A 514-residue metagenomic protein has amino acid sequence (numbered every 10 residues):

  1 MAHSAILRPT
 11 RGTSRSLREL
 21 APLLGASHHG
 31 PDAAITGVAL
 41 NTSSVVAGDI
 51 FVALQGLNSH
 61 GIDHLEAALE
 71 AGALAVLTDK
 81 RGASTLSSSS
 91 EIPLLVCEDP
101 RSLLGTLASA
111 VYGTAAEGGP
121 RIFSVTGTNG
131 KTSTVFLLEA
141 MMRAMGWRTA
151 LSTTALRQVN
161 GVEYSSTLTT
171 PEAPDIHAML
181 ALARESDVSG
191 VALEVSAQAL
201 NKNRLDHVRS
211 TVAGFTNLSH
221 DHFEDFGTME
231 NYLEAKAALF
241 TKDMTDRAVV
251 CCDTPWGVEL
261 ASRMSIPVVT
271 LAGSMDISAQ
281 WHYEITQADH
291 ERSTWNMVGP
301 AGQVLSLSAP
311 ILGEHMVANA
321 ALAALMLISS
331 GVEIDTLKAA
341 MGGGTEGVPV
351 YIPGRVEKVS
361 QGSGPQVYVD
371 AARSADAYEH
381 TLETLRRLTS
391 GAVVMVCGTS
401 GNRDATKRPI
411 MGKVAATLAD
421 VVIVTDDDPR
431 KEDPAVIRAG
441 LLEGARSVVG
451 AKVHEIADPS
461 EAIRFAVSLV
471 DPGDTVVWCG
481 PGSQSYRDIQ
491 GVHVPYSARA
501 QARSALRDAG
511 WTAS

Functional and structural regions predicted by a protein language model:
M1-H29, V45-I50, H60-D63, R143 (+4 more regions): ATP-dependent carboxylate-amine ligase
M1-T106, P255, H282-E284, V304 (+3 more regions): N-terminal leader/targeting and accessory segments in enzymes
L20, D49, A68, L107 (+13 more regions): Residue-level signal for inorganic ion chemistry
G37-V38, G72-D79, L193, A248-C251 (+1 more regions): Short, hydrophobic beta-strand segments that form beta-sheet elements in well-ordered domains
L69-A71, S87-S89, D206-R209, L239-M244 (+3 more regions): Short, conserved loop/helix-junction motifs that constitute active-site signature segments in enzyme catalytic cores
E70, L74-K80, V249-C252, V394-C397 (+1 more regions): Short internal beta-strands
G82-S88, N201, S210-Q366, E443-R446 (+1 more regions): Acidic, Mg2+-coordinating active-site environments of NTP-dependent enzymes
L103-C252, W256-P267, A513: Phosphate-binding loop of NTP-binding sites
